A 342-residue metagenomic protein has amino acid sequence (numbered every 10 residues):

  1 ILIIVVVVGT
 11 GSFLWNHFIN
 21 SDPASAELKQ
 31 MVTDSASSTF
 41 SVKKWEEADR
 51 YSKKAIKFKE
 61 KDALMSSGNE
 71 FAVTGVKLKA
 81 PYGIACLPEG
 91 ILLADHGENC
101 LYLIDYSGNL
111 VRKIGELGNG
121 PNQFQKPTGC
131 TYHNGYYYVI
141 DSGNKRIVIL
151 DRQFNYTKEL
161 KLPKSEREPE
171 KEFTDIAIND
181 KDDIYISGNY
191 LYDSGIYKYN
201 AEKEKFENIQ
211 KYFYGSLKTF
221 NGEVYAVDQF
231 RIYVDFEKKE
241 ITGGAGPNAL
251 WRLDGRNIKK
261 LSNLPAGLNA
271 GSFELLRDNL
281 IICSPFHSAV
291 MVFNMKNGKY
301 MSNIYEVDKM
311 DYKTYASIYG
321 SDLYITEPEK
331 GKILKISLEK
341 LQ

Functional and structural regions predicted by a protein language model:
L2-F13: Hydrophobic membrane-insertion alpha-helices, especially the h-region of bacterial N-terminal signal peptides
Q30, D34-K79: A short helix->beta-strand "capping" segment at the edge of beta-propeller domains
G68-V76, L110-P121, Y156-R167, E204-Q210 (+2 more regions): A short beta-strand motif characteristic of beta-propeller blades
V73-L87, G120-H133, S165-D180, K211-E223 (+3 more regions): Beta-rich, blade/repeat-based domains predominating in secreted/periplasmic proteins but also intracellular
L93-G97, V139-K145, I186-L191, A226-F236 (+3 more regions): Conserved beta-strand positions in repeat-built beta-propeller and related beta-rich domains
C100-Y102, R146-V148, G195-Y197, N248-W251 (+2 more regions): A short loop-to-beta-strand structural motif that recurs across blades of beta-propeller domains
D105-N109, D151-N155, Y199-E204, L253-N257 (+2 more regions): Short loop/turn segments that connect beta-strands within beta-propeller blades
D311-Q342: Blade-level signature of beta-propeller repeat domains, shared across WD40, Kelch, NHL, RCC1 and BNR/Asp-box propellers
